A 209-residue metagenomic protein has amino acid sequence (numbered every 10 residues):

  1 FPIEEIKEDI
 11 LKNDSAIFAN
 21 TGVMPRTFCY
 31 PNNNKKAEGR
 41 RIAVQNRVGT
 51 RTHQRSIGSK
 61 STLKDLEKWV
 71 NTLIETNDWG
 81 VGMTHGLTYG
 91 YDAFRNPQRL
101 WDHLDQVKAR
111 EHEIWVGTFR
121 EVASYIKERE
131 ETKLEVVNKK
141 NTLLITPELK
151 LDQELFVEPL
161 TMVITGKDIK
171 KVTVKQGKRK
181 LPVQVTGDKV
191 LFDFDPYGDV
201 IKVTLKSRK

Functional and structural regions predicted by a protein language model:
F1-T72, A93-R99, K127: Catalytic domains of cell-wall/extracellular-matrix polysaccharide-remodeling enzymes, centered on de-N-acetylation
F28, G82, T118: Conserved, mostly hydrophobic/aromatic
D78-H85: Active-site regions of oxyanion-processing enzymes, predominantly non-cytosolic
A93-T132: Catalytic cores of secreted or luminal carbohydrate-active enzymes
E148-K170: Surface-exposed beta-strand/loop patches in extracellular or lumenal glycoproteins
I169-K178: Change to "...patches in solvent-exposed regions of secreted, membrane-anchored, or virion-exposed structural
R179-V185: Short, surface-exposed loop motifs enriched in S/T, G, D/E and P with embedded aromatic residues
V185-K209: C-terminal beta-strand-rich structural cap/linker in extracellular carbohydrate-active enzymes
